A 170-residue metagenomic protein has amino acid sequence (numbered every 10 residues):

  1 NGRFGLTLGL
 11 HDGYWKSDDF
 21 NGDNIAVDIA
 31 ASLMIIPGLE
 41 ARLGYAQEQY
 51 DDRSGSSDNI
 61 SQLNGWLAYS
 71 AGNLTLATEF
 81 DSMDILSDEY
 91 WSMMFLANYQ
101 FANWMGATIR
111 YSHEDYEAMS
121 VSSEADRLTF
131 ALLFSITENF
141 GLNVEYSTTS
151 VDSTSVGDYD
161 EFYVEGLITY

Functional and structural regions predicted by a protein language model:
N1-S32, Q49, L167: Surface-exposed coil loops of outer-membrane beta-barrel proteins
R3, G22, S32-A118, D126-R127: Detector for outer-membrane/organellar transmembrane beta-barrel domains, recognizing the amphipathic beta-strand
D12-Y14, A68, N73, I109 (+3 more regions): Outer-membrane beta-barrel porins/channels
Y14-S17, Y116-M119, R127, V151-T154: Extracellular loop and loop/strand-boundary signature of outer-membrane beta-barrel proteins
I85, E114-E117, T137-N139, T149-V151: Short Gly/Pro-enriched loop/turn and capping motifs at secondary-structure junctions
T129-E145: C-terminal closing repeat unit and adjoining cap/tail of repeat-based domains
F134-I136, D158-Y170: Outer-membrane beta-barrel "beta-signal"
Y146-D152, Y159: A short, acidic, flexible beta-alpha connecting loop/helix-capping segment that sits on the rim of active
